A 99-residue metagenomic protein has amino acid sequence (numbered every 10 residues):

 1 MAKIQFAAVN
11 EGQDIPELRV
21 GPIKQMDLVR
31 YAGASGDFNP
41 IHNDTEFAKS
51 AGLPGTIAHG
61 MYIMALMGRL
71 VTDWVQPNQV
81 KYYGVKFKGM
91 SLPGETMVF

Functional and structural regions predicted by a protein language model:
A2-Y82: Hot-dog-fold acyl-thioester-processing enzymes
V80-F99: Hydrophobic beta-sheet segments that form the core/acyl-binding groove of ACP/CoA-dependent acyl-chain-processing
